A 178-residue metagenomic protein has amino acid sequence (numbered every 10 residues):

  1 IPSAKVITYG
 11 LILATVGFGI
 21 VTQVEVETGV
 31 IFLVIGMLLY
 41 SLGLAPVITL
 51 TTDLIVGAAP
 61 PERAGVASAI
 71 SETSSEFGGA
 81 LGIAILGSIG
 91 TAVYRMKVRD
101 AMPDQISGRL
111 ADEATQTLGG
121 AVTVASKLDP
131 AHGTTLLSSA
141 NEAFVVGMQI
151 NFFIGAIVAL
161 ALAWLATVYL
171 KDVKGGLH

Functional and structural regions predicted by a protein language model:
I1-D104, F144-L177: C-terminal module of multi-pass small-molecule transporters
R99-A131: Juxtamembrane non-transmembrane "cap" segments at the membrane-aqueous interface of multi-pass membrane proteins
L118, L128-N141, Y169-H178: Intrinsic disorder in cytosolic terminal tails and internal cytosolic loops of multi-pass membrane transporters
